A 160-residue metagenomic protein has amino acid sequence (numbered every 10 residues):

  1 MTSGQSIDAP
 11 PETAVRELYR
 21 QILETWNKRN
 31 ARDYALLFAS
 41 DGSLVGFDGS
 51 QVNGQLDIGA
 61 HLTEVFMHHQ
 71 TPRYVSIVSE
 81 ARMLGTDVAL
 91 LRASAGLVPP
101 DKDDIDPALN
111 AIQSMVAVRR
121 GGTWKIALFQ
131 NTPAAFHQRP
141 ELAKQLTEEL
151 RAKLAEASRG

Functional and structural regions predicted by a protein language model:
M1-S40, K144-G160: Short, low-complexity N-terminal intrinsically disordered segments enriched in polar/charged residues
E12-T13, L18, A31-D87, P107-A108: A solvent-exposed, acidic/Ser-Thr-rich amphipathic alpha-helical stretch
F38, A95-L97, Q130-P133: Short beta-strand segments enriched in hydrophobic/aromatic residues within well-folded beta-rich domains
G46, R92-A93, R119, L128: Residue-level recognition of conserved beta-strand positions in structured domain cores
S76-V78, L90-R92, I126: Hydrophobic residues on conserved beta-strands that form the core of alpha/beta folds
T86-L97: A short hydrophobic beta-strand element
L97-D101, A117: Beta-strand elements of well-folded, non-transmembrane domains
N110-E141: Short beta-strand edge/turn micro-motifs at domain boundaries
